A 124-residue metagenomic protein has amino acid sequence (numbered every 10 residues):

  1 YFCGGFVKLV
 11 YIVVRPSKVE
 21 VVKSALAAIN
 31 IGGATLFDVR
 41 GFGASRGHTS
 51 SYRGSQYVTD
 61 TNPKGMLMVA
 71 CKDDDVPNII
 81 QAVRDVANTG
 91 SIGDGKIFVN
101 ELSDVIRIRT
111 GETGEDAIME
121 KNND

Functional and structural regions predicted by a protein language model:
Y1-D124: Positively charged, small/polar-rich N-terminal and surface patches that mediate targeting and assembly and bind
